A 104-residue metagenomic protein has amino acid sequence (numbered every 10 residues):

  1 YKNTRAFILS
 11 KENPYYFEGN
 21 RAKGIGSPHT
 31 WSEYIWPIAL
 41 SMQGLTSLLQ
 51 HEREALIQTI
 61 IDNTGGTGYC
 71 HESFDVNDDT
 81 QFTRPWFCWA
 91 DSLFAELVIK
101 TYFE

Functional and structural regions predicted by a protein language model:
Y1-I38, E54-W86, S92-E104: Extended glycan-interaction surfaces of carbohydrate-active proteins
I38-L45: Amphipathic alpha-helical elements of HEAT/ARM-like alpha-solenoid repeat scaffolds that form extended
T46-Q50, K100: Alpha-helix C-terminal capping/termination sites
